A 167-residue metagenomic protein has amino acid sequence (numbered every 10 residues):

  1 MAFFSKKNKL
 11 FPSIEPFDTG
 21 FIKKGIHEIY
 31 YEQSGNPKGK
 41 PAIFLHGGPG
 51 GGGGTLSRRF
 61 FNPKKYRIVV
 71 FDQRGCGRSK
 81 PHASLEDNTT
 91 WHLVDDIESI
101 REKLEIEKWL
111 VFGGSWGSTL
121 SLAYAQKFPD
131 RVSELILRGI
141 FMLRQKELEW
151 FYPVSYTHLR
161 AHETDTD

Functional and structural regions predicted by a protein language model:
M1-L45, K65, T157: Alpha/beta-hydrolase fold catalytic core
H27-P81: Conserved HGGG/HGGXW glycine-rich cap/lid loop of the alpha/beta-hydrolase fold
G50-G51, S99, S118, M142-L143 (+1 more regions): Active-site micro-motifs of SAM-dependent methyltransferase domains
R59-P63, L85-N88, P153-V154: Glycine-rich, phosphate-binding/catalytic loops in enzymes
H82-L93, E147-E149: Catalytic nucleophile-loop/oxyanion-hole region of alpha/beta-hydrolase and closely related hydrolase-like folds
H92-K108: Conserved acidic catalytic loop of the alpha/beta-hydrolase fold
K108-K146: Conserved hydrolase catalytic core segment
T157-T164: Conserved small/polar residues in nucleotide/adenosyl-binding loops
